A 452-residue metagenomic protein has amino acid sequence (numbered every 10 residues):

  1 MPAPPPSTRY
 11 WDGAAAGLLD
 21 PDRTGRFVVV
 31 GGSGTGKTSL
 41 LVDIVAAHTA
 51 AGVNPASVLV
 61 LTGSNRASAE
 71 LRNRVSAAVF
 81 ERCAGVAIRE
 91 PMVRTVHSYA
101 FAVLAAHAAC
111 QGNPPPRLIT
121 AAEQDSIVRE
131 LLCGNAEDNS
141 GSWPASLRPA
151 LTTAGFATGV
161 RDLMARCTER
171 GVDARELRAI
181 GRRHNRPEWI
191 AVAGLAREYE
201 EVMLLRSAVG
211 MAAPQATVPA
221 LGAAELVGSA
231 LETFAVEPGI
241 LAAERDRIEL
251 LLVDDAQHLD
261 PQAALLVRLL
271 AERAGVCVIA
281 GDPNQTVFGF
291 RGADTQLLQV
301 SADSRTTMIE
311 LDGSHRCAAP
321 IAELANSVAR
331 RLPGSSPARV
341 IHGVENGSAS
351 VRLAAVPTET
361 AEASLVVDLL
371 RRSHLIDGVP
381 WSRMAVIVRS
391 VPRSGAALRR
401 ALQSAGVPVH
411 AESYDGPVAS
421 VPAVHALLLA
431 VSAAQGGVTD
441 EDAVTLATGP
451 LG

Functional and structural regions predicted by a protein language model:
M1-P114, L118, E323-N326, V386: P-loop NTPase Walker
M1-V30, T35, S39-L40, S57-L59 (+3 more regions): Accessory N-terminal region flanking or inserted into the helicase ATPase core in nucleic-acid motor proteins
T24-V45, T306-T307, S314-V407, Q435-G436: Helicase P-loop NTPase motor core
L41, V45, A56, T62 (+7 more regions): Conserved short internal alpha-helix adjacent to the catalytic or cofactor-binding core of large enzyme scaffolds
A109-E198, M308-E310, S314, T448 (+1 more regions): ATP-hydrolysis module of ASCE/P-loop NTPase motor domains, specifically the Walker B Asp-Glu catalytic pair
D255, G281-D282: Walker B catalytic acidic pair
P261-G275, G292, Q296-V300: Short, conserved "post-DEAD/DEAH" coupling segment immediately C-terminal to helicase motif II within the SF2/RecA-like
A293-C317: Conserved P-loop NTPase catalytic core
